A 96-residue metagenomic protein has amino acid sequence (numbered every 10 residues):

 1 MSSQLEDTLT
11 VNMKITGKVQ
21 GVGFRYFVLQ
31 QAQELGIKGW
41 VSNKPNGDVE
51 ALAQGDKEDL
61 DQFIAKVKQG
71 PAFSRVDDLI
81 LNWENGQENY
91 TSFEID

Functional and structural regions predicted by a protein language model:
M1-D96: Intrinsically disordered, low-complexity, mixed-charge
